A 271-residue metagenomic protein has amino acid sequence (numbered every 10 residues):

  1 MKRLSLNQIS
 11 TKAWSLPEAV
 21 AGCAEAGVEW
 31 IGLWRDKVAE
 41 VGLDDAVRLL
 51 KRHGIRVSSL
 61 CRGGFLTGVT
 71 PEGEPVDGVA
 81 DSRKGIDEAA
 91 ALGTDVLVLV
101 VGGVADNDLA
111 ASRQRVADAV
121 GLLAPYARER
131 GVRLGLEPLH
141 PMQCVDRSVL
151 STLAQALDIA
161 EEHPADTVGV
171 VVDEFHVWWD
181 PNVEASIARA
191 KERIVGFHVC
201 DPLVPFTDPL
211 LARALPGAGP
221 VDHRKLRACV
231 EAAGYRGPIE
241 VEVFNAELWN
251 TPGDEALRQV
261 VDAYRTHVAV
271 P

Functional and structural regions predicted by a protein language model:
M1-G27, G93-T94, L150-V172, V177-P271: Histidine-acidic metal/acid-base catalytic patches
M1-S5, S58-T70, V101-V104: N-terminal small/glycine-rich loop or linker at the start of catalytic domains across soluble metabolic enzymes
S10-K12, R35-K37, G63-L66, V101-A105 (+4 more regions): Active-site-proximal loop/turn and secondary-structure-junction residues that shape catalytic pockets, frequently
E29-A39: A short beta-strand-loop structural module common to alpha/beta enzyme folds
E29-W30, R56, D95, R133 (+1 more regions): Residue-level detector of anion-binding/catalytic polar loops
G32, S59-C61, V98, G135 (+2 more regions): Conserved beta-strand positions in the central sheet of alpha/beta enzyme cores
A39-L49, N107: Active-site-adjacent beta->alpha loops and helix N-cap segments on the catalytic face of soluble alpha/beta enzymes
R52, P71-G169, W179-P181, E255: Active-site acidic/histidine proton-transfer and metal-coordination neighborhood in alpha/beta enzyme cores
